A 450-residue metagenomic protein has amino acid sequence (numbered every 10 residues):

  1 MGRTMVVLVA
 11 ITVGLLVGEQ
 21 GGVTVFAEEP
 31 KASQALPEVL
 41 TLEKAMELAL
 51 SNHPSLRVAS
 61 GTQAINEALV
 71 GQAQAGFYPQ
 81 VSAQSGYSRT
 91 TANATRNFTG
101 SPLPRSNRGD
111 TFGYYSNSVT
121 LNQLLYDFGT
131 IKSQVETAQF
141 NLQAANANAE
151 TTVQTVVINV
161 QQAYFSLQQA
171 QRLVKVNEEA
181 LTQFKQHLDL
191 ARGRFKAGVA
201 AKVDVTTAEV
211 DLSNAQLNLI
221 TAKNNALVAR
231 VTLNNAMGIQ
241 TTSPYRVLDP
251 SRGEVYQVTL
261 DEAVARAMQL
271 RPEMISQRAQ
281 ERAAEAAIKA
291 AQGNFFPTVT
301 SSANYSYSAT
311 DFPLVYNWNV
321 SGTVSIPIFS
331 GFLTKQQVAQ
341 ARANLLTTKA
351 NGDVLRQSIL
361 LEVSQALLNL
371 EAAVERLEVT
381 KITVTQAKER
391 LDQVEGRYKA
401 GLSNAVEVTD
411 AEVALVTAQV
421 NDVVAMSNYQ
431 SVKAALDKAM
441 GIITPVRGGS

Functional and structural regions predicted by a protein language model:
M1-L16: Sec-dependent N-terminal signal peptides
V6, V25-Q34, T91, N421-S450: Acidic, low-complexity, intrinsically disordered peripheral segments
G14-T24: C-terminal segment of classical bacterial N-terminal signal peptides
V25-G86, A92, L124-L125, T241 (+6 more regions): Bacterial Sec-pathway N-terminal export signals of envelope proteins
V39-T41, Q80-T151, I275-L355, A366: Small/polar-residue-enriched beta-strand and adjacent coil segments characteristic of outer-membrane beta-barrel
V58-A73, T152-K175, Q186-L188, G193 (+5 more regions): Amphipathic alpha-helical coiled-coil segments
T151-R266, A366-N369, A373, A414-L415: Periplasmic alpha-helical coiled-coil/stalk elements that build and connect Gram-negative outer-membrane
